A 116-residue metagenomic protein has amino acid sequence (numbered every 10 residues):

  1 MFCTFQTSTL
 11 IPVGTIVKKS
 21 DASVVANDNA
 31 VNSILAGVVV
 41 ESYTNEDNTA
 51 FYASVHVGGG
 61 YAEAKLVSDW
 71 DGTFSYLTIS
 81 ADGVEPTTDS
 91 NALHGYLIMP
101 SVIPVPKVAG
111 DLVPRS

Functional and structural regions predicted by a protein language model:
M1-S116: Surface-exposed, low-hydrophobicity beta-strand/loop segments enriched in small/polar/acidic residues
